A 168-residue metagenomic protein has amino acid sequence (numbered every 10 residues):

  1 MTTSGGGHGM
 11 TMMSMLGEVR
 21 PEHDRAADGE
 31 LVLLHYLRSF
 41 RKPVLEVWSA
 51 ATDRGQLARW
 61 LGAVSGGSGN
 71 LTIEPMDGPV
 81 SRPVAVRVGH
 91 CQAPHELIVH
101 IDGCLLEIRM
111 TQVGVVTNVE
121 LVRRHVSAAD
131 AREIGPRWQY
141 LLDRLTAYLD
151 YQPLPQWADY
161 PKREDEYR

Functional and structural regions predicted by a protein language model:
M1-G29, V116-N118, V122-R168: Terminal "cap-and-tail" regions of soluble proteins that handle hydrophobic small molecules
M1-V64: Hydrophobic ligand-binding cavity/cleft-lining segments
R20, K42, E74, G78 (+4 more regions): Intrinsic-disorder/low-complexity coil detector
H23, P43, V47, G55 (+4 more regions): Residue-level detector of solvent-exposed, low-hydrophobicity positions
Y36, K42, A63, V86 (+2 more regions): Generic hydrophobic/packing signal
V47-W48, L57, V88, V119 (+2 more regions): Hydrophobic pocket/interface hotspot
D53, L57, V84, I134-R137 (+1 more regions): Amphipathic alpha-helical interface surfaces
A58-A129: Hydrophobic-ligand binding "helix-grip"
